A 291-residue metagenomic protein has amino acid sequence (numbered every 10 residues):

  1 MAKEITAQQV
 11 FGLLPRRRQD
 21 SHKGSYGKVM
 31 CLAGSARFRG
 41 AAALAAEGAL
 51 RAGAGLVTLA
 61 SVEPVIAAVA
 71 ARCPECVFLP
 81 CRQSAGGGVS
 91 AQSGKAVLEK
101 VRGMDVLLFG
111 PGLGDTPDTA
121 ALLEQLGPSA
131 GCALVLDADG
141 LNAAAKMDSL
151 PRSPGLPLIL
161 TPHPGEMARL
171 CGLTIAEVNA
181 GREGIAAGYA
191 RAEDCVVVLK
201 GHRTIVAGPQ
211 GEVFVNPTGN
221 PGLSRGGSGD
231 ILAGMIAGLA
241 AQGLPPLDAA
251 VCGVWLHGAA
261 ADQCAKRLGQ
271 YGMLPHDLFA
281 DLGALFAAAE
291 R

Functional and structural regions predicted by a protein language model:
M1-A133, N142-I159, P164-R291: Small-residue (G/A/S/T)-rich helix-start motifs and N-terminal tracts that mark the onset
